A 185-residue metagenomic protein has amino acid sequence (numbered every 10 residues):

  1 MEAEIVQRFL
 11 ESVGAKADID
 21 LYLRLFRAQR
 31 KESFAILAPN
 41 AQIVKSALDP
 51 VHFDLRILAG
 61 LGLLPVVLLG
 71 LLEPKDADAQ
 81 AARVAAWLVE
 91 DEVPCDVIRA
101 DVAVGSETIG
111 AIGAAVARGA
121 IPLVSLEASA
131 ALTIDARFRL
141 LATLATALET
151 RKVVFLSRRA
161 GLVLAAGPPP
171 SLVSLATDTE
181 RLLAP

Functional and structural regions predicted by a protein language model:
M1-P185: Nucleotide/pyrophosphate-binding catalytic subdomain
